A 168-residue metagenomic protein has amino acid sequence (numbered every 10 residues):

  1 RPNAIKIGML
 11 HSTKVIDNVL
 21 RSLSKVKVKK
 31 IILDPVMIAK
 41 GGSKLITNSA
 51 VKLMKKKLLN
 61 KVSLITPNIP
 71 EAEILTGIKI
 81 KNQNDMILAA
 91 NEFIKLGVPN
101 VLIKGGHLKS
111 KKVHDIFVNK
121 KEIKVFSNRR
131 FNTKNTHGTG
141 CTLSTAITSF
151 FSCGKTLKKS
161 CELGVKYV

Functional and structural regions predicted by a protein language model:
R1-K44: Conserved N-terminal subdomain of the carbohydrate kinase-like
A4, K29-I31, K44, S63-L64 (+3 more regions): Structural motif
H11, M37-A39, G106-L108, R130-N132 (+1 more regions): Glycine-rich beta-alpha junction loops
N48-I123: Conserved phosphate/ATP/ADP-binding segment of small-molecule kinases
I74, T133-L157: Short, small-residue alpha-helix embedded
M86-I94, T156-V168: Short, well-structured alpha-helical segments that form the helix of a local strand-helix-strand
I123-H137: Short pre-catalytic strand/loop immediately N-terminal to key active-site residues, enriched for Gly-Thr
